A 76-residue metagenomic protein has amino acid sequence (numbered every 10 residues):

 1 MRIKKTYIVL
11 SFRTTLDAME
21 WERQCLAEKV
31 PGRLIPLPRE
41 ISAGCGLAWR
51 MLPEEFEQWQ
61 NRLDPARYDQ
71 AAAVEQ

Functional and structural regions predicted by a protein language model:
T6-Q58: Amphipathic, hydrophobic secondary-structure cores in small proteins
A48-Q76: C-terminal structural segments of small proteins and small subunits
